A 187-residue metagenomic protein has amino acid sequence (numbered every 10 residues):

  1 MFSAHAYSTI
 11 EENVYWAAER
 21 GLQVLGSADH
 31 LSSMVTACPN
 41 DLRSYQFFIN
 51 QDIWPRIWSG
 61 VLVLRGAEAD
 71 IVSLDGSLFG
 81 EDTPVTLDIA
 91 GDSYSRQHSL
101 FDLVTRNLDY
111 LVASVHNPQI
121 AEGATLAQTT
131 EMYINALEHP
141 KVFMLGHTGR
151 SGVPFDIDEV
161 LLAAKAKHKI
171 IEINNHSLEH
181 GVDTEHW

Functional and structural regions predicted by a protein language model:
F2-N40: Metal-associated gating/positioning segment near the N- to mid-region
H5, G123, G181-V182: Short, charged, surface-exposed secondary-structure boundary motifs
L31, V35-K169, I173: Extended substrate/RNA-proximal surfaces in nucleic-acid metabolism proteins
G152, L178-G181: Acidic, metal-coordinating catalytic cores used for nucleic-acid/nucleotide bond scission and strand-transfer chemistry
D183-W187: Short, intrinsically disordered, charge-balanced linker/junction segments flanking boundaries in proteins
